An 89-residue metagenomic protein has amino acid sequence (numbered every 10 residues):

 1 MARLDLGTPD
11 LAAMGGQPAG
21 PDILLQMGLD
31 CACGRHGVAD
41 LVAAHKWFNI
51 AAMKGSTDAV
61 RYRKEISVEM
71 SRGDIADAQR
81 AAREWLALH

Functional and structural regions predicted by a protein language model:
A2-D10, M14-G15, P21, E65-H89: Terminal, low-structured helical/coil segments at or just beyond the last alpha-helical repeat
A12, G16-M27, C33-R35, D40 (+3 more regions): Short helix-capping/linker turns of helical repeat alpha-solenoids
D30-C31, E69: Hydrophobic side-chain positions on well-ordered alpha-helices, corresponding to helix-helix packing/interface faces
V38-K46, G73-Q79: Structural signature of tandem alpha-helical TPR/SEL1-like repeats, specifically the intra-repeat loop/turn
